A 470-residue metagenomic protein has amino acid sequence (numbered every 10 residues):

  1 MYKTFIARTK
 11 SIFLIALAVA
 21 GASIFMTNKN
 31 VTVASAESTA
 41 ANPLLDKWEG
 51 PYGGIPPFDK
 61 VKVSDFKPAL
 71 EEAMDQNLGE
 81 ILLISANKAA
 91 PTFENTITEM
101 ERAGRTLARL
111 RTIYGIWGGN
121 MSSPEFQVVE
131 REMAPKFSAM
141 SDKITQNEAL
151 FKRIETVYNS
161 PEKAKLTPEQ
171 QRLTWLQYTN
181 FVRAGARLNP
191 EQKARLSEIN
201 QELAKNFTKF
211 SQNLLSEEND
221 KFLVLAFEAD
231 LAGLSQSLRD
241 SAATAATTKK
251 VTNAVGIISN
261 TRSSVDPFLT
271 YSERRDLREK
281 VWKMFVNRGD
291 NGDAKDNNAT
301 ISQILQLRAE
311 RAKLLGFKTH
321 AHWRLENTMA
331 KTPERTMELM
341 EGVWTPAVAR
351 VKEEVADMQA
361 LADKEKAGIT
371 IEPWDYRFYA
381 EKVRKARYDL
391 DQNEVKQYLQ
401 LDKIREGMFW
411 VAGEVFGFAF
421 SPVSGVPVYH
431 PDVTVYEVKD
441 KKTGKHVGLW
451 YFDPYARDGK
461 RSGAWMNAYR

Functional and structural regions predicted by a protein language model:
Y2-L14: Bacterial N-terminal signal peptides that target proteins for export
T9, D266, T443-V447: Short, charged/polar, Gly/Pro-enriched secondary-structure boundary elements
I12-I24: Bacterial N-terminal signal peptides
I24-E37: Signal peptide processing junction and immediate N-terminal pro/mature segment of secreted/exported proteins
E37-S237, A245: N-terminal helix-rich structural modules
G50-D65, Y114-M133, T156-E198, I257-A299 (+3 more regions): Short His/Asp/Glu-rich catalytic/ion-coordination signatures at enzyme active sites or charged loops
L82, T96, E198-N200, S211 (+4 more regions): Composition- and surface-driven signal marking solvent-exposed, interaction-prone regions in large proteins
E169, L173, K205, Q212 (+3 more regions): Active-site-proximal, well-structured secondary-structure segments within enzyme catalytic domains
